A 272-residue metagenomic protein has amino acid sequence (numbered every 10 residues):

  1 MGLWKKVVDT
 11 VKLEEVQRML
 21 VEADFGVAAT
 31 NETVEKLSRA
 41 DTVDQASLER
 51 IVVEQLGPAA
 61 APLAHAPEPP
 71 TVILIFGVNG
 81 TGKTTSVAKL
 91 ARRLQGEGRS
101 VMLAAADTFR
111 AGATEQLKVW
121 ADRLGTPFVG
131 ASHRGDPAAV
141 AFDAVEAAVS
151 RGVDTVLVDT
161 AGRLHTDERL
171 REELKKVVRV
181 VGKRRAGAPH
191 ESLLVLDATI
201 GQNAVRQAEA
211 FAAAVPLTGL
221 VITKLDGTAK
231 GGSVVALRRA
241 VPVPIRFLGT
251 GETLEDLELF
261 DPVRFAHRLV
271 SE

Functional and structural regions predicted by a protein language model:
G2-T108, G112-V158: Primarily NTPase-proximal linker/entry elements flanking Walker-type ATP/GTP-binding cores
N79, A161-G162, D197: Short glycine-/small-residue-rich Rossmann-like dinucleotide-binding loops
R110, R123, T160-R163, R179 (+1 more regions): Short, cationic motifs built from Arg/Lys/His that form the positively charged side of catalytic pockets
D136-R151, T155, H165-S271: Conserved catalytic-core segment of NTP-binding enzymes
